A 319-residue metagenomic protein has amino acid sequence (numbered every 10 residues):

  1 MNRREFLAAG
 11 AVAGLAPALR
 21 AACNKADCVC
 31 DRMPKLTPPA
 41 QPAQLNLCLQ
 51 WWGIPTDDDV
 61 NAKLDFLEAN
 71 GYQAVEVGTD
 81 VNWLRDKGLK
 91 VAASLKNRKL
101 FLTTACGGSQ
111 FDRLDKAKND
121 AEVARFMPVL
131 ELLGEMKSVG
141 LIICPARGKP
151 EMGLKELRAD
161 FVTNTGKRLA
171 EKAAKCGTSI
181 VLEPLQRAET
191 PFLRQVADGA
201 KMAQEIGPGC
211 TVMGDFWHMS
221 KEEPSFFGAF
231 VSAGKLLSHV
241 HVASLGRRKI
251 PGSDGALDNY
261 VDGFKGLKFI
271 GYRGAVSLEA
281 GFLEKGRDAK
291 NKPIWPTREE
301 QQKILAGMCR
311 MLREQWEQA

Functional and structural regions predicted by a protein language model:
R4-P17, A21-A22, C28-C48, G53 (+4 more regions): Histidine-acidic metal/acid-base catalytic patches
G10-L19, P34-P42, N97, D112 (+3 more regions): Active-site acidic/histidine proton-transfer and metal-coordination neighborhood in alpha/beta enzyme cores
G53-P55, V81-W83, G108-F111, R147-K149 (+4 more regions): Active-site-proximal loop/turn and secondary-structure-junction residues that shape catalytic pockets, frequently
F66-R85, C106-F111: N-terminal substrate-binding region of glycoside hydrolase catalytic domains
E76-A92, K96, P145-K149: Glycine-rich, proline-tolerant flexible connector loops at the mouths of alpha/beta enzymes
R85-N97, F126-E135, N164-E171, S225-S232 (+1 more regions): Short amphipathic alpha-helices and their capping/turn segments at secondary-structure boundaries
